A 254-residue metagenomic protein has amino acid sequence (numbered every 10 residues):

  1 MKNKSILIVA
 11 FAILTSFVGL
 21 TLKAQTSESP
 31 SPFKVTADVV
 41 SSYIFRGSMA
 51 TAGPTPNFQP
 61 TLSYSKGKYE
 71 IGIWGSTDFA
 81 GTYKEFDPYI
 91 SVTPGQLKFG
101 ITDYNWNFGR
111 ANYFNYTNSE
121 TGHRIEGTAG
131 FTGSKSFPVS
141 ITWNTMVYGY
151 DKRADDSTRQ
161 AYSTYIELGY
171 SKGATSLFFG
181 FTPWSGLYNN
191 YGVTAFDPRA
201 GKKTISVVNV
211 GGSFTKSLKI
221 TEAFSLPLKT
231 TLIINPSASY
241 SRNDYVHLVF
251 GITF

Functional and structural regions predicted by a protein language model:
M1-K34: Cleavable N-terminal export/targeting peptides
Q25-D78: Short glycine/proline- and aromatic-enriched beta-strand/turn motifs that initiate or cap beta-hairpins
Q25-P32, K68, Q96, G100 (+4 more regions): Short loop/turn motifs that connect adjacent beta-strands in outer-membrane beta-barrel proteins
S31, P54-F58, T82-F86, T121-I125 (+3 more regions): Residues that define the transmembrane beta-barrel architecture of outer-membrane proteins
V35-V39, L62, I71-I73, I90 (+7 more regions): Membrane-embedded beta-strand positions of outer-membrane beta-barrel proteins
V39-F45, K66-K68, G75-F79, P94-Q96 (+7 more regions): Transmembrane beta-strands of outer-membrane beta-barrel pores
T102-T128, S134-S157, F178-R199, K203-I205 (+2 more regions): Outer-membrane beta-barrel translocator/channel fold
G212-F214, L218, R242-F254: Outer-membrane beta-barrel "beta-signal"
